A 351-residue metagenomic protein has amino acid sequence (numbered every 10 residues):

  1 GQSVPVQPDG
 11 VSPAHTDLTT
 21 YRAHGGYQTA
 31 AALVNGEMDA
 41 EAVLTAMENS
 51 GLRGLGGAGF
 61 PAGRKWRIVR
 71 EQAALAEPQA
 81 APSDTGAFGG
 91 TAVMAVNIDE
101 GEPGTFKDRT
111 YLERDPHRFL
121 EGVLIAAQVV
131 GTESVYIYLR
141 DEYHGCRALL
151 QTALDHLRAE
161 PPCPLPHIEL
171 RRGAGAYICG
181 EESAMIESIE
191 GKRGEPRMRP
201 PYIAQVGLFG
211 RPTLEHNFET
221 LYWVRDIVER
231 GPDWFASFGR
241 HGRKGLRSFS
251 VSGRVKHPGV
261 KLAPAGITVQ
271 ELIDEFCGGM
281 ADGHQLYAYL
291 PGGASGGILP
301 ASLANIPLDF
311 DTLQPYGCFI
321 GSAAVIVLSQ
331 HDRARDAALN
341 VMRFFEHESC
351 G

Functional and structural regions predicted by a protein language model:
G1, G51-P61, Y177-C179, Y287-G296 (+2 more regions): Local cysteine-cluster metal-coordination motifs and their immediate loop/turn environment, predominantly Fe-S cluster
G1-A46: Cofactor-/ligand-binding subdomain signature composed of acidic, glycine-rich, tryptophan-containing flexible loops
Y21-Q28, V96-D108, I203-L208, S250-V255: Gly-rich Lys/Arg/Thr-decorated short loops/hinges at beta-loop-alpha junctions or inter-strand turns that position
Q28-N49, R70-D84, G90-A92, I98 (+6 more regions): Ferredoxin-type iron-sulfur electron-transfer modules in oxidoreductases and energy-metabolism complexes
D115-V129: Histidine-anchored nucleotide/phosphate-binding helix
G122-A126, A265-A281: Short amphipathic, charge-patterned alpha-helical segments
V135, G278-G293: Short loop-to-beta-strand transition segments
R147-A265, C277: Hydrophobic alpha-helical positions that pack around
